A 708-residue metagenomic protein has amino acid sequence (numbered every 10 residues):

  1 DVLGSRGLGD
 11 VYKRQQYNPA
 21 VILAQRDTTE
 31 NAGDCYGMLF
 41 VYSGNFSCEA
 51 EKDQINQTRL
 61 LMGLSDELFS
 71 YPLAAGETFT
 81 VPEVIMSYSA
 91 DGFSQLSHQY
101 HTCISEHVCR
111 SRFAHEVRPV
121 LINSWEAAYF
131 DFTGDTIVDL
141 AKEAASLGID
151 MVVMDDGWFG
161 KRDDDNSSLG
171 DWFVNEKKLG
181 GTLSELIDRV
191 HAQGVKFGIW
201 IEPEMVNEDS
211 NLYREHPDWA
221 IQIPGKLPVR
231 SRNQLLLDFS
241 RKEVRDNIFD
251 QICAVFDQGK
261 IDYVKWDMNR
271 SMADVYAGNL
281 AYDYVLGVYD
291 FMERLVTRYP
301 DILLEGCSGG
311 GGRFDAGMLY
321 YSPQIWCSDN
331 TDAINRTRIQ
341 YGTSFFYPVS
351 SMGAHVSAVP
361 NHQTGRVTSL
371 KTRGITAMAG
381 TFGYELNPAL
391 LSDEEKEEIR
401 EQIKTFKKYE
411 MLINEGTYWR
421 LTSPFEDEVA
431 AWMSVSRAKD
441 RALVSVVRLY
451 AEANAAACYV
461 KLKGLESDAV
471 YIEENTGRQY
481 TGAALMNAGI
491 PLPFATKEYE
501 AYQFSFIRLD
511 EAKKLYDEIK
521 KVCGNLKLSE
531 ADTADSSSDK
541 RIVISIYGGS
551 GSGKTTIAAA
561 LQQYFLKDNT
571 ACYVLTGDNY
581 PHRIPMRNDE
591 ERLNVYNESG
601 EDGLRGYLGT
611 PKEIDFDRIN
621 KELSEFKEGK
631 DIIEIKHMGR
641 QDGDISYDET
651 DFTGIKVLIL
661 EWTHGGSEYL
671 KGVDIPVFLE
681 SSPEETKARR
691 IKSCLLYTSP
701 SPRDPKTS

Functional and structural regions predicted by a protein language model:
V2-Q15, Y697-P702: Conserved small/polar residues in nucleotide/adenosyl-binding loops
E30, S423-E466: Carbohydrate-binding surface patches
I122-R189, Q193-N247, Y263: Aromatic-lined carbohydrate-binding/catalytic grooves of carbohydrate-active enzymes
G225-T364: Active-site neighborhood of glycoside hydrolase catalytic domains
A483-E511: C-terminal beta-strand-rich structural cap/linker in extracellular carbohydrate-active enzymes
T570-I584: Short beta-strand-centered segment that lines the nucleotide-binding/catalytic pocket of NTP-utilizing
P585-M638: Conserved nucleotide-sensing/catalytic segment adjacent to the nucleotide-binding pocket in NTP-handling enzymes
S646-S693: ATP-dependent NMP and nucleoside kinases share a basic, alpha-helical "lid"
